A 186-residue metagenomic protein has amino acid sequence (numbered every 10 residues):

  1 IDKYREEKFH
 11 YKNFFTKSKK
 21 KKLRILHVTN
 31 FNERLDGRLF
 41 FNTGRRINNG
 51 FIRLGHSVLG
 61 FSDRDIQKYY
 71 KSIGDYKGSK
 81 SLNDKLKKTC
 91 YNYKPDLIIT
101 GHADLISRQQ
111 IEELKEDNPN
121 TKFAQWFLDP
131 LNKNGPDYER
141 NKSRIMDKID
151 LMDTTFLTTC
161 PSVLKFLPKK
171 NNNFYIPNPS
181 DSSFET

Functional and structural regions predicted by a protein language model:
I1-K3, T186: N-terminal targeting leaders only when they are immediately followed by extended low-complexity/repeat-rich tracts
K3-P130, T154, F166: N-terminal pre-catalytic "stem/leader" segment of glycosyltransferase-like enzymes
L114-T186: Catalytic core of nucleotide-activated saccharide and alditol-phosphate transferases
